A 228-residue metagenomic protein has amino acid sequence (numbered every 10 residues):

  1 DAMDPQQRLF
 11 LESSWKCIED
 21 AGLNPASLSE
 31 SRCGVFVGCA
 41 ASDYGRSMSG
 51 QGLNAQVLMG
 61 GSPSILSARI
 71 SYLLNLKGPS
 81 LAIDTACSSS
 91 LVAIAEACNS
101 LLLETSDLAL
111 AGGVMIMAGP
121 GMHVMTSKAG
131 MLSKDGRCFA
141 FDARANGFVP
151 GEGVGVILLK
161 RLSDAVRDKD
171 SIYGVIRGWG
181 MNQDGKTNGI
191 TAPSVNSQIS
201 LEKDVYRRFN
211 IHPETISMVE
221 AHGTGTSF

Functional and structural regions predicted by a protein language model:
D1-F228: Condensing-enzyme catalytic core of the thiolase-fold
